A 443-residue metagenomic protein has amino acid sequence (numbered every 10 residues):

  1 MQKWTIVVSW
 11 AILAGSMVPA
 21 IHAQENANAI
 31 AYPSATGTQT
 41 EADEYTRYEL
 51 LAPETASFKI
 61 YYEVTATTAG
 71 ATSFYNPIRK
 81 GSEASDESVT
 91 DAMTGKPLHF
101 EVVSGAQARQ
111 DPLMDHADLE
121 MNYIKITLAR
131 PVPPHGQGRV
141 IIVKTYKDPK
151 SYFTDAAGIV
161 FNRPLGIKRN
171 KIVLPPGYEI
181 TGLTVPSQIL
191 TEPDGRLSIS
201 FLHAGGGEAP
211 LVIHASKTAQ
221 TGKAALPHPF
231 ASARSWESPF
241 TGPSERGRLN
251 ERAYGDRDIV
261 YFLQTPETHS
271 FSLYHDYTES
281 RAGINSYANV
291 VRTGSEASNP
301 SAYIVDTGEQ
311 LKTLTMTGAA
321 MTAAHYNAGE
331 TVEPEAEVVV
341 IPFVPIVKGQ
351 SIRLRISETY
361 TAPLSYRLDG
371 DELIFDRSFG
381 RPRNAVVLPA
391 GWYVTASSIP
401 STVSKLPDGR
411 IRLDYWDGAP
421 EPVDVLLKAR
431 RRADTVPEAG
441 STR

Functional and structural regions predicted by a protein language model:
M1-W4: Positively charged n-region of N-terminal signal peptides that target proteins for export
I6-V7, T442: Short amphipathic alpha-helical "recognition" segments used for binding
V7-S16: Bacterial N-terminal signal peptides
V18-A20: N-terminal signal peptide c-region/cleavage motif recognized by signal peptidases
H22-R443: Lumenal/extracellular ectodomains and adaptor appendage modules of the eukaryotic vesicle/secretory system
